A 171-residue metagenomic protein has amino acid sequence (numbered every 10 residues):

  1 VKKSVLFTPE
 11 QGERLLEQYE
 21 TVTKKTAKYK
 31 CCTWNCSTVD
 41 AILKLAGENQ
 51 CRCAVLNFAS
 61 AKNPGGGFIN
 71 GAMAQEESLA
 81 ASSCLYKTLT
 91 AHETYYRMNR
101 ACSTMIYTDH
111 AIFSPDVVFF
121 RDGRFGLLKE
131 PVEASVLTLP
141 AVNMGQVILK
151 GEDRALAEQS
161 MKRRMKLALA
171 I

Functional and structural regions predicted by a protein language model:
V1-I171: Macrodomain-like recognition of ADP-ribose-binding/processing modules
